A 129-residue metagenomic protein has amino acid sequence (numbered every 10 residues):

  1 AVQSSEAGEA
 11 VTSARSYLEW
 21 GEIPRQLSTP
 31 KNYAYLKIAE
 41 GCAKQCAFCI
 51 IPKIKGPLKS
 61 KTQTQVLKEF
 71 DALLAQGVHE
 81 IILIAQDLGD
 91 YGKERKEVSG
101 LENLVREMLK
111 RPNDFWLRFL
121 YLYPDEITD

Functional and structural regions predicted by a protein language model:
A1-Y91: Proteins enriched for Cys/Gly/acidic motifs involved in redox and nucleic-acid/cofactor modification
A75-D129: Conserved SAM/AdoMet-binding glycine-rich loop
